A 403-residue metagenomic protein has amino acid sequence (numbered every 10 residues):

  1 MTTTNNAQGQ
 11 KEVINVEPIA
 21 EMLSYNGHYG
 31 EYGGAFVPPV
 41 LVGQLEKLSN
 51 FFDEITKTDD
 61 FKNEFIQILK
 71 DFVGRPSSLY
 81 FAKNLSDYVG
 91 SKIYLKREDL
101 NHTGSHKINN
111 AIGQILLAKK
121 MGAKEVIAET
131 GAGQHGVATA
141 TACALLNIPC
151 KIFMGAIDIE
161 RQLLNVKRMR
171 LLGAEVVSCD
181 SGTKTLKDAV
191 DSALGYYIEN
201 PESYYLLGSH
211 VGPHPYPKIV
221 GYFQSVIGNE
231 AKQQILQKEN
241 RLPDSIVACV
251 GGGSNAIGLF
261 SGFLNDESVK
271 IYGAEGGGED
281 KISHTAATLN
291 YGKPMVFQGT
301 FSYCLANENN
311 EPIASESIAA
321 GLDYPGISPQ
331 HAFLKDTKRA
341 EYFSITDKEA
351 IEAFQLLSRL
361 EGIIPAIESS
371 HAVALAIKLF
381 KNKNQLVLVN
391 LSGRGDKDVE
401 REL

Functional and structural regions predicted by a protein language model:
G9-G33, V40, E46-A123: Positively charged, low-complexity intrinsically disordered leader regions
R97-N109, V126-G136, G182-T183, Q224 (+5 more regions): Active-site nucleophile and cofactor-binding loops and adjacent substrate-binding regions of central metabolic enzymes
H102, A118-G155, R241-N255, I271-A274 (+1 more regions): A short, small-residue-rich loop immediately preceding and capping a beta-strand
G104, I108-Q114, E125-L146, E160-L163 (+4 more regions): Short glycine/serine/threonine-rich phosphate/pyrophosphate-binding segments that cradle anionic phosphate groups
E125-I127, H135-A193, K281-K293, D398-L403: Active-site-proximal loop->helix
V190-P215, S268, G273-I363: Active-site/ligand-binding loops adjacent to catalytic centers
E199-V250, H331-F333, E352: Active-site/ligand-binding-proximal alpha/beta "capping" segment
S268-E275, E279-S283, I377-L403: Catalytic phosphate/nucleotide-handling subdomain of diverse soluble enzymes
